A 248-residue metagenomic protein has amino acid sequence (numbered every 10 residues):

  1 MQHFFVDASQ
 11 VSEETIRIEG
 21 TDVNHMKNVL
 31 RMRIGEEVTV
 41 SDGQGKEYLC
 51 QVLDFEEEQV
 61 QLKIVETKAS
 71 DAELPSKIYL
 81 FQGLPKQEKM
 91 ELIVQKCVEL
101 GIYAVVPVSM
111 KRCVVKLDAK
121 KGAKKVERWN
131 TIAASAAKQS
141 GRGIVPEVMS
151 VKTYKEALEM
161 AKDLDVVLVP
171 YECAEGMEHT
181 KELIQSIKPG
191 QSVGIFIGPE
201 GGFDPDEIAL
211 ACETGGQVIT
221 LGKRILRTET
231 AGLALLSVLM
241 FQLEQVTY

Functional and structural regions predicted by a protein language model:
M1-A69: N-terminal positively charged helical leader segments and presequences
S9, T67, S109-R112, K223-R224: Short, ordered loop/turn segments at secondary-structure junctions
V38, K63, A69-F81, I187-P189: Mobile, glycine- and charge-enriched loop segments and immediately flanking short secondary-structure elements within
L62, V145-M149, V218: Generic structural signal for residues in well-ordered beta-strands
D71-L168: RNA substrate-binding interface of SAM-dependent RNA methyltransferases
D165-I197, G201-G202, G216-T220: Active-site/ligand-binding-proximal alpha/beta "capping" segment
P205-Y248: Structured adenosyl-cofactor binding patch, chiefly the S-adenosyl-L-methionine
